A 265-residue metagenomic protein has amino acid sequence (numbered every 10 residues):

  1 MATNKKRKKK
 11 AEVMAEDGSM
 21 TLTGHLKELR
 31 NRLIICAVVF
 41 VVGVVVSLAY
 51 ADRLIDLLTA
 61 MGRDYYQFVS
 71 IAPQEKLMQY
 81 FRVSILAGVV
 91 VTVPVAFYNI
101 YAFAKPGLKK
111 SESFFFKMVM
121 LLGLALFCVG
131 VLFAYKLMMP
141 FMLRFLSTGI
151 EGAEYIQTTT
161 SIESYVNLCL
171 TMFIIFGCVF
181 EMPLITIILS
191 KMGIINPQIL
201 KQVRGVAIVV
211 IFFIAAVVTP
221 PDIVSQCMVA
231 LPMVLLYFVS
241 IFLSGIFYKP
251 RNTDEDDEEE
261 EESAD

Functional and structural regions predicted by a protein language model:
M1-D265: Membrane topogenic/interface segments and analogous intrinsically disordered interaction regions
